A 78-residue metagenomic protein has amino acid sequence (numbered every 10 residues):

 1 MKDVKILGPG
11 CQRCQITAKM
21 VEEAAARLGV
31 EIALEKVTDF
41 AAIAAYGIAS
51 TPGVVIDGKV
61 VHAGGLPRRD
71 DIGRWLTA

Functional and structural regions predicted by a protein language model:
M1-A25: Local sequence-structure signature of Cys/Sec-based thiol-disulfide redox active-site neighborhoods
P9, D39, K59: Short, ordered loop/turn segments at secondary-structure junctions
A26, V30, T77-A78: Generic secondary-structure signature for well-ordered alpha-helical cores
V30-F40: Thiol-based oxidoreductase modules, predominantly thioredoxin-like and allied folds used for disulfide exchange
A44: Catalytic cores of alpha/beta
G47-V54: Structural micro-motif
I56-A78: Non-catalytic, surface beta->alpha helical segment in thiol-disulfide oxidoreductase systems
